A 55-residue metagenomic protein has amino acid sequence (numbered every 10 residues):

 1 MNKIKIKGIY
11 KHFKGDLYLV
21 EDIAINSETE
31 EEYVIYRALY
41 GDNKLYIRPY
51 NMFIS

Functional and structural regions predicted by a protein language model:
N2-H12: Short coil-to-beta transition motif at edge beta-strands of beta-rich domains
F13-G15, G41-N43: Glycine-centered tight beta-turn/hairpin loop motif at sheet-sheet or coil-to-beta transitions
D16-I25: Short beta-strand-centered aromatic/proline hotspots
Y18, E30-I35: Short aromatic-glycine-enriched beta-strand elements
D22, A38, Y50: Pocket-edge structural micro-motifs
S27-T29, S55: A short local loop/turn or secondary-structure capping micro-motif enriched for an aromatic residue
V34-D42: A short beta-strand signature
L45-S55: Intrinsically disordered, low-complexity, charged/polar segments
